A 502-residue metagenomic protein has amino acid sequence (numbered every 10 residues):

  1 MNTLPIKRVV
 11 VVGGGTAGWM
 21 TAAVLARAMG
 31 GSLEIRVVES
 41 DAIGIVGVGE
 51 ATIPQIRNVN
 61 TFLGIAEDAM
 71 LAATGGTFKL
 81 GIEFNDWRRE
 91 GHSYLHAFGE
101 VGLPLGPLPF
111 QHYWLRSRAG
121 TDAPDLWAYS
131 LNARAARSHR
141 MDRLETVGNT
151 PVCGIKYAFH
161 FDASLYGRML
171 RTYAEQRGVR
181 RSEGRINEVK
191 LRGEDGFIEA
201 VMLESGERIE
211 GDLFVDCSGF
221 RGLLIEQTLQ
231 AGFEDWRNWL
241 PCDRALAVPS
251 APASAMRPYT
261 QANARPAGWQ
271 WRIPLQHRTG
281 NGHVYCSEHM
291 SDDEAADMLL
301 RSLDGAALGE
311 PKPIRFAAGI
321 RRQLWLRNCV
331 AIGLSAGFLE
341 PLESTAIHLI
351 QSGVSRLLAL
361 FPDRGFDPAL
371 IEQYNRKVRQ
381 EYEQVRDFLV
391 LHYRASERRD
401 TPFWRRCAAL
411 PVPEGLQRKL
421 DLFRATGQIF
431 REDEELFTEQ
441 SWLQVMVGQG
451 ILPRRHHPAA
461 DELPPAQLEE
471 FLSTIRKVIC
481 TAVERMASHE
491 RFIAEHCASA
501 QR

Functional and structural regions predicted by a protein language model:
K7-L33: N-terminal Rossmann-like FAD-binding beta1-loop-alpha1 element of flavoenzymes
A26-V48: Glycine-rich FAD pyrophosphate-binding loop
V48-A136: Dinucleotide-binding Rossmann-like beta1-alpha1 core, especially the glycine-rich loop that anchors the ADP
G148-A295, V354: Predominantly flavin-linked oxidoreductase catalytic cores and closely associated redox partners
R265-A317, G337-L349, L360-D367: Conserved FAD/dinucleotide-binding core of flavoprotein oxidoreductases
L324-L342: Short FAD-binding loop at a beta-strand-to-alpha-helix junction that anchors the flavin cofactor in diverse
A359-R502: Long, low-complexity C-terminal extensions of enzymes
